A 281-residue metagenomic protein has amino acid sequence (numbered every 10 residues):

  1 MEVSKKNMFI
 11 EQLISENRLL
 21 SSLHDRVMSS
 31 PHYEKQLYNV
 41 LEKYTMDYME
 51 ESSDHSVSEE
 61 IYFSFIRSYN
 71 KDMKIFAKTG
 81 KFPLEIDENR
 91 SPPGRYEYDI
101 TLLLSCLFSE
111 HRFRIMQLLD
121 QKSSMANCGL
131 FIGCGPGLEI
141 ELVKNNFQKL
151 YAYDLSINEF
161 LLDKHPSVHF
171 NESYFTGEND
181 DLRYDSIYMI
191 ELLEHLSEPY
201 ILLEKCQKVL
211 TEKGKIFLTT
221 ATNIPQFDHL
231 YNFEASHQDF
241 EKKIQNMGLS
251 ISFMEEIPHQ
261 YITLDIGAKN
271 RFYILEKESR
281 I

Functional and structural regions predicted by a protein language model:
I14-R90: N-terminal auxiliary segments of SAM/dcSAM-dependent transferases
L107-A126: Conserved alpha-helix/loop element of class I SAM-dependent methyltransferases that forms part of the SAM/SAH-binding
A126-G135: Conserved class I S-adenosyl-L-methionine
P136-T176: Class I SAM-dependent methyltransferase SAM/SAH-binding core
G177-I187: A short acidic, Gly/Pro-enriched loop at the edge of an enzyme's catalytic core that lines a small-molecule cofactor
S186-S197: A short SAM/SAH-binding and catalytic strip from SAM-dependent methyltransferases
Y200-E212: A short glycine-rich, Lys/Arg-flanked "PGG" loop and its adjoining helix->strand segment in the class I
G214-A221: Conserved beta-strand signature within the Rossmann-like core of class I S-adenosyl-L-methionine
